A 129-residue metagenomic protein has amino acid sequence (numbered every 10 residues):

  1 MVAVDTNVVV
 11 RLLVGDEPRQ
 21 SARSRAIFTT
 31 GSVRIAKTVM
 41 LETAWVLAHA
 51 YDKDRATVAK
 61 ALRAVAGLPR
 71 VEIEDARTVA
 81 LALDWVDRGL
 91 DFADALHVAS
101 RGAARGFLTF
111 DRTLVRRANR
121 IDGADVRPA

Functional and structural regions predicted by a protein language model:
M1, A99-A129: Acidic, PIN/NYN-like endoribonuclease modules and their adjacent C-terminal/linker elements
M1-I35, A50-K60, L68, A124-A129: Short, well-structured N-terminal submotif of metal-dependent ribonuclease cores
V4, L41, F110: Active-site flanking residues adjacent to catalytic metal/cofactor-binding acidic residues
N7-V8, T38, R112-T113: Alpha-helix/helix-capping structural signal
R11-L13, V46, R117-A118: Residues that scaffold the ATP/ADP-binding catalytic core of kinase and kinase-like folds
R19, K53-R55, L68-T113: Active-site neighborhoods of divalent-metal-dependent phosphate/nucleic-acid chemistry enzymes
R25, A44-A48, R63-A66, L83-D84: Amphipathic alpha-helical segments within well-ordered protein domains
K37-W45: Short, conserved active-site loops that position catalytic residues or coordinate cofactors/metal ions across diverse
